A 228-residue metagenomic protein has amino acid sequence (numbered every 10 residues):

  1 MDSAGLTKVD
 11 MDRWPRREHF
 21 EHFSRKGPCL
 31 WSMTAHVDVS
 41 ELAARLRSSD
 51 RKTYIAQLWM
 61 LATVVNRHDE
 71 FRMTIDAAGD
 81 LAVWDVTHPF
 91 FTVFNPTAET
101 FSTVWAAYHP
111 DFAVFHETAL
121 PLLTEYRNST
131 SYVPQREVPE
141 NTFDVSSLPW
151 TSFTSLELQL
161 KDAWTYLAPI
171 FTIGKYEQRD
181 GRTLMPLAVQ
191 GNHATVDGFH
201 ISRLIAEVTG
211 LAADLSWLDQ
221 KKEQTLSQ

Functional and structural regions predicted by a protein language model:
M1-S24, P28-L30, E41-A43, A62 (+8 more regions): Domain-scale detector for complete catalytic domains at protein termini or as standalone homologs
D2-T34, V133, E140-L184, D219: Flexible, Gly/Pro-enriched loop and linker segments at secondary-structure and domain junctions
R25-A44, D85-P110, L184-Q190: Acyl/amide activation-and-transfer machinery of modular secondary-metabolite enzymes
L42-R67, M185-L204: Acyl activation and transfer enzymes in specialized metabolism, enriched for ANL adenylate-forming modules
R51-P89: Hydrophobic "lid/gating" helix adjacent to the active-site nucleophile that controls access to an acyl-thioester pocket
N95-T151: Helical lid/core segments from catalytic subdomains that handle acyl or acyl-like groups
A168-Q220: Active-site-proximal acidic secondary-structure segment that organizes catalysis
K221-Q228: Short, highly charged C-terminal tails/helix-capping segments
